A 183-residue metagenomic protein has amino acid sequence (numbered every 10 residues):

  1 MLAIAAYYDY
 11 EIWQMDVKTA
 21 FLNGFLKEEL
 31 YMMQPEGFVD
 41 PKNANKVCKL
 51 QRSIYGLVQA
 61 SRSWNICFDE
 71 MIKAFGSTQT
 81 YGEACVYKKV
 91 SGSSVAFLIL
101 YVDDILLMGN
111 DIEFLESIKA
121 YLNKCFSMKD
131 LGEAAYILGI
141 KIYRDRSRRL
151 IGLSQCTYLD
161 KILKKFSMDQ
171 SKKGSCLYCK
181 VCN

Functional and structural regions predicted by a protein language model:
M1-N183: Long, low-complexity, charge-biased intrinsically disordered regions
